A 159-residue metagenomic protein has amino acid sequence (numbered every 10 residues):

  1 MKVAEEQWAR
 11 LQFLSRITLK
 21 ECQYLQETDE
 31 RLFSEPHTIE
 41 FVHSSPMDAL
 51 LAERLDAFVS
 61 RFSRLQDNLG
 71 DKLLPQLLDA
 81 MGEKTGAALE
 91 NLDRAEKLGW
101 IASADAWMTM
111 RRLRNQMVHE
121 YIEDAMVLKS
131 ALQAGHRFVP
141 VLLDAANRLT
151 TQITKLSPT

Functional and structural regions predicted by a protein language model:
M1-T159: Solvent-exposed interaction patches of small proteins and small membrane subunits
